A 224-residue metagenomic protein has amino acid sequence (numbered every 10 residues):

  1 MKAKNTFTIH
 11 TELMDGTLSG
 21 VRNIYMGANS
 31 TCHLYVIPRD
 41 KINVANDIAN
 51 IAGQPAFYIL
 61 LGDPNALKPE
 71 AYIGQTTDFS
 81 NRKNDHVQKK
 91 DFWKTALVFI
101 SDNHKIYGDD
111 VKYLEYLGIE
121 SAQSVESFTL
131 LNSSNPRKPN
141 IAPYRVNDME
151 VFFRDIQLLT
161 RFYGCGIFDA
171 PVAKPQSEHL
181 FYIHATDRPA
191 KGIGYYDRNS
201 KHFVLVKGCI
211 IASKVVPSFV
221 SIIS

Functional and structural regions predicted by a protein language model:
M1-D85, K105, D109, Y113 (+2 more regions): GIY-YIG nuclease catalytic motif and its immediate N-terminal context
M1-M14, P64-K68, V125-L130, K138-S224: Intrinsically disordered, charged low-complexity linkers and terminal tails that flank or connect structured domains
G53, D91-F92, R198: A generic structural signal for short, non-catalytic loop/turn and secondary-structure boundary residues
Y58, Y72, A96-L97, F203: A broad, low-specificity signal marking well-ordered, structured residues that form hydrophobic/aromatic
F79-S80, Q88-T95: A short alpha->loop->secondary-structure connector
R82, T95-V151: Internal, well-ordered alpha/beta segment that forms a basic, Gly-enriched binding/recognition surface
